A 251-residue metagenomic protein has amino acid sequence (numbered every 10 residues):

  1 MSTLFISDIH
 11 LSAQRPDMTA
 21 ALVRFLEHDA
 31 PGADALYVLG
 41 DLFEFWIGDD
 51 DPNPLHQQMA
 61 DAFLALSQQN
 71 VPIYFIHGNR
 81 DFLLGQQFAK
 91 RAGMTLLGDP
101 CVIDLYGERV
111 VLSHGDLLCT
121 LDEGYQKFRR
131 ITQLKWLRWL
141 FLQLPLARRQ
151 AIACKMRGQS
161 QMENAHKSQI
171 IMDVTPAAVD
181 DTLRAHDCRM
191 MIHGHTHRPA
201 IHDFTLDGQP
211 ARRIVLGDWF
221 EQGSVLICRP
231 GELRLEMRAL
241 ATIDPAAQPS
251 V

Functional and structural regions predicted by a protein language model:
S2, L11-L105: Core catalytic region of metal-dependent phosphoesterases/phosphodiesterases, especially metallo-beta-lactamase-like
T3-F5, L36-V38, V111, I192: Residue-level marker for buried hydrophobic side chains located in beta-strands that build the well-ordered beta-sheet
S12, F45, F82, L118 (+2 more regions): General alpha-helical segment detector with a strong preference for membrane-spanning helices and helix-boundary regions
Y74-H186: Conserved catalytic scaffold of divalent metal-dependent phosphoesterases
G93-G98, V111, D116, D122-K127 (+1 more regions): Conserved beta-sheet core of the metallophosphoesterase superfamily
M237-A246: A short, surface-exposed interaction/processing loop segment used at functional sites
A247-V251: C-terminal regulatory/interaction regions
